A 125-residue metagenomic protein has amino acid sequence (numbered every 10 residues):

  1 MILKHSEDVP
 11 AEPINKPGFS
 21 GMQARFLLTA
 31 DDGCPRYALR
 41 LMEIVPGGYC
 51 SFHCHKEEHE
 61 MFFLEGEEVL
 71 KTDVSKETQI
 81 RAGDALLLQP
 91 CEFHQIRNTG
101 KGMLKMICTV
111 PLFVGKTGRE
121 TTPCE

Functional and structural regions predicted by a protein language model:
M1-R36, T121-E125: A short, N-terminal "cap"/entry segment at the start of jelly-roll beta-barrel domains of the cupin/DSBH fold
R40-H55: Conserved short histidine dyad/triad with adjacent acidic residue
L41, E60, K76-T78: Short, surface-exposed secondary-structure edge patches
L41, L87, G102-T117: A short hydrophobic beta-strand segment most commonly corresponding to one strand of the jelly-roll/cupin
G48, K56-E57, K76, E92-F93 (+1 more regions): A generic "binding-loop/recognition-motif" signal
C50-F52, L70-K71, L88, H94-G100: Short beta-strand His + acidic residue motifs that chelate non-heme Fe in jelly-roll/DSBH and cupin folds
E57-E68: Glycine- and acidic-residue-biased ligand/ion/polar-headgroup-sensing regions
V74-P90: Short acidic-glycine-tyrosine-enriched beta hairpin
